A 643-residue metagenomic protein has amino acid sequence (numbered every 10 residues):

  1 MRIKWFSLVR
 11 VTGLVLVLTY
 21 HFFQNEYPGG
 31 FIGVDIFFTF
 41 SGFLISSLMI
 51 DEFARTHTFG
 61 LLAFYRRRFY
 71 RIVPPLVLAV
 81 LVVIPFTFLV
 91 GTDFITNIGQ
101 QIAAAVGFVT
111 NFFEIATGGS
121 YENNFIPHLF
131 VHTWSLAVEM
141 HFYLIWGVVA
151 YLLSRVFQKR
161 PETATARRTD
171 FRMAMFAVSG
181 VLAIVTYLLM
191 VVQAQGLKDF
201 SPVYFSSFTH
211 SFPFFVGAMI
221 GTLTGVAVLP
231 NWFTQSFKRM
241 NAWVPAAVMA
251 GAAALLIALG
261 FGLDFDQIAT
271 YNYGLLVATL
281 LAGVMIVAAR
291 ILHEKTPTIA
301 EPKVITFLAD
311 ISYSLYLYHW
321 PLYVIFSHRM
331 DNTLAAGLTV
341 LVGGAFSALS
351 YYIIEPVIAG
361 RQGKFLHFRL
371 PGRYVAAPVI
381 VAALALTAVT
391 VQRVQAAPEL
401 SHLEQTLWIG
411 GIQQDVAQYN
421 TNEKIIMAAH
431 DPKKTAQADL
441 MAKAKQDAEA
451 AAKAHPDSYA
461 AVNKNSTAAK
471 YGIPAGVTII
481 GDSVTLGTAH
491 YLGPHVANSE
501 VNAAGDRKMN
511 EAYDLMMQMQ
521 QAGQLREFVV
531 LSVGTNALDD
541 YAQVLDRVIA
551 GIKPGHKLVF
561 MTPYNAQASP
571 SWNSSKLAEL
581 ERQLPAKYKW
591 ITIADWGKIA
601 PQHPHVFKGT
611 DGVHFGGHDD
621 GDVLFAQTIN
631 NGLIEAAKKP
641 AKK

Functional and structural regions predicted by a protein language model:
R2-F6, T12-P356, G360-K364, R369-V394: Hydrophobic membrane-embedded alpha-helices and membrane-water interface caps/short interhelical or interfacial loops
S7, G13, V477-G481: Short, hydrophobic/glycine-enriched beta-strand segments
D35, A137, P474, Q524-F528 (+1 more regions): A general structural motif
F38, G107, T478-I479, S499-A503 (+3 more regions): Structural recognition of the beta-strand scaffold that forms the well-ordered cores of secreted hydrolase catalytic
P302, I552-G555, Y588: Acidic-histidine catalytic/liganding microenvironments
P356-G481, T485-Q520, Q524-R526, Q567-K576 (+4 more regions): Extracellular/periplasmic envelope-modification machinery, especially enzymes that add or remove acyl/ester groups on
A512-V548, V559-A568: Oxyanion-hole/transition-state-stabilizing segment in secreted/luminal serine hydrolases and related acyltransferases
I549-A578, A600-H603: Active-site segments of SGNH/GDSL-like serine hydrolases that catalyze O-acetyl group transfer/hydrolysis on lipids
